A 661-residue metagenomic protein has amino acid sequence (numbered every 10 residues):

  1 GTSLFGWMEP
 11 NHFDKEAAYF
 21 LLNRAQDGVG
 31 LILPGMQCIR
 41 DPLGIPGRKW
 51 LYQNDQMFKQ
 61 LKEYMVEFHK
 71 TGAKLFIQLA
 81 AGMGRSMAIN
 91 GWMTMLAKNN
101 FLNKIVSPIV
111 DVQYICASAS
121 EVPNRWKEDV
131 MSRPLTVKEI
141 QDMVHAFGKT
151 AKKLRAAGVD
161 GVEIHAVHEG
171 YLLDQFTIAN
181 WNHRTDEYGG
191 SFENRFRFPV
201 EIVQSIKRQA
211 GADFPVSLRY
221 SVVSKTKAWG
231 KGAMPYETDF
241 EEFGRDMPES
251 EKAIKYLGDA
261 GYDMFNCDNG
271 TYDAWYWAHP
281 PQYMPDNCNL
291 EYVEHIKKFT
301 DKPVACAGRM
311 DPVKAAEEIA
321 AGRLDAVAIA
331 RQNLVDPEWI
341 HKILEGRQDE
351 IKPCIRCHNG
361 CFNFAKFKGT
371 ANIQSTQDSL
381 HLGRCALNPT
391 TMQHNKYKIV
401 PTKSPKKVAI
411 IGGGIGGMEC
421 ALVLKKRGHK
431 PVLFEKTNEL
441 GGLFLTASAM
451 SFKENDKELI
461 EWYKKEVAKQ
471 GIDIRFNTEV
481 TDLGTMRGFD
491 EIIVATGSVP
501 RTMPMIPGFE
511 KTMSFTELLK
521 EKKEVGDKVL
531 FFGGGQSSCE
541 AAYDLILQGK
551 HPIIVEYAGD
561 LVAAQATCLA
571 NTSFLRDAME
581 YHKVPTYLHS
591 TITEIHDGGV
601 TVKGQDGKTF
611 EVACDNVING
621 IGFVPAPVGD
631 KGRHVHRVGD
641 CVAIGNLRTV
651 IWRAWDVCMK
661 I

Functional and structural regions predicted by a protein language model:
G1-I411, I415, E419-K426, P431 (+2 more regions): Flavin-dependent oxidoreductase catalytic cores
E9-F13, P280, A564-C568, R648-T649: Short, solvent-exposed loop/turn segments at secondary-structure boundaries
Q78, H165-V167, D174, I178 (+23 more regions): Generic beta-strand/beta-sheet core signal
F265, I296, E318, A330 (+10 more regions): Hydrophobic, well-ordered secondary-structure elements that form the walls of internal hydrophobic environments
A320, E466, T485-M486, A578 (+1 more regions): Structural alpha-helical scaffold elements that stabilize or flank donor/cofactor-binding regions in carbohydrate
T402-F434, R475-G488, A495-I506, K511 (+3 more regions): Rossmann-like dinucleotide/flavin-binding elements
K430-Q470, A542-T591: Rossmann-like dinucleotide-binding cores of NAD(P)H-dependent redox enzymes
E454, E458-E461, T478, E491 (+1 more regions): Catalytic cores of nucleotide-enabled group-transfer and carboxylate-activating enzymes in metabolic and assembly-line
